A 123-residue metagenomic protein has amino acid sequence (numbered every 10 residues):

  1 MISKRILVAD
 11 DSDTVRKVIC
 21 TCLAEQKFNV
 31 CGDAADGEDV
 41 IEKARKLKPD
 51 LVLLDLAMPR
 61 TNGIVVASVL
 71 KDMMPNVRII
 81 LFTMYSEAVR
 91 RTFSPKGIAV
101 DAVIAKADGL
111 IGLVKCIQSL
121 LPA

Functional and structural regions predicted by a protein language model:
A9-D10, A34, V52: Conserved sequence signature across two-component system core domains
D13-G32: Two-component/phosphorelay signaling modules centered on CheY-like receiver
D36-D39, N62-V66: Acidic catalytic/metal-coordinating carboxylates
R45-L47, L70-N76, I98: Conserved phosphotransfer cores of two-component systems
L47-L53: Active-site beta3 strand of CheY-like receiver
M58: Receiver (REC) domain active-site loop signature in two-component systems and cognate sites in sensor histidine kinases
V65, S86-I104, D108-C116: Alpha4 helix (beta4-alpha4-beta5 surface) of REC/receiver domains from two-component response regulators
